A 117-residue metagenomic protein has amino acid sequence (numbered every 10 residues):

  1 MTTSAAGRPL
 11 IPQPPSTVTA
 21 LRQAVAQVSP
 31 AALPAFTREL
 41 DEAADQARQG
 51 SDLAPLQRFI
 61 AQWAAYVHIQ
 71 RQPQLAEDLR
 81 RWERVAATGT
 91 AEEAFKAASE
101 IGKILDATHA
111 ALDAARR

Functional and structural regions predicted by a protein language model:
M1-A5, A114-R117: N-terminal pre-domain segments used for targeting or regulation
T2-D45: Short terminal alpha-helical segments
T17-L21, Q49, Q72, T90-E93: Intrinsic-disorder/low-complexity, polar/charged segments
L21, L40, L56, W63 (+3 more regions): Generic structural signal of hydrophobic/aromatic residues within well-ordered alpha-helices of folded domains
Q27, E42, Q46, I69 (+2 more regions): A structural signal for alpha-helix termini and helix-coil/disorder junctions
A32-L75: Amphipathic alpha-helical interaction modules
E77-R117: Amphipathic alpha-helical binding modules
